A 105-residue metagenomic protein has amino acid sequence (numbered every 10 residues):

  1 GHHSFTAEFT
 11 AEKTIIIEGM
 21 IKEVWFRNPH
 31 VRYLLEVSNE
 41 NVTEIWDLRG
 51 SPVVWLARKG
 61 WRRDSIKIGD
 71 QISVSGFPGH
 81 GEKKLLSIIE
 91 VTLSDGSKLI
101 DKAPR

Functional and structural regions predicted by a protein language model:
G1-I15: Short boundary/loop segments of OB/S1/cold-shock single-stranded nucleic-acid-binding domains
I15-I17, I72: Hydrophobic core residues within well-ordered beta-strands of beta-rich domains
G19-I21: Conserved hydrophobic positions within beta-strands
R27-V37: Short aromatic-glycine-enriched beta-strand elements
E40-S51: A short macromolecule-binding patch
G50-R58: Short, structured beta-strand/loop micro-motifs enriched in basic residues and often containing a Trp
A57-V74: Short nucleic-acid-contacting surface segments enriched for D/E, G, S/T with interspersed K/R
G79-A103: OB-fold/S1-family single-stranded nucleic acid-binding modules
